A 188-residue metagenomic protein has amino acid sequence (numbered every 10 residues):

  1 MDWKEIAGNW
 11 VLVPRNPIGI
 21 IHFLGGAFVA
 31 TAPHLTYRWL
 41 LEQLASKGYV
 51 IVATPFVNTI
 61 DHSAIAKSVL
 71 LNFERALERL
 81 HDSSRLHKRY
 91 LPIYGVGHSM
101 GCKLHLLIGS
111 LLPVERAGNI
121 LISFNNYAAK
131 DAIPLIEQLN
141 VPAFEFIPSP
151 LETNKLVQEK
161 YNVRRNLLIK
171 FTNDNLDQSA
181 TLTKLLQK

Functional and structural regions predicted by a protein language model:
D2-T59: Short, surface-exposed "cap/lid" segments of acyl-processing enzymes
L12-P14, G118, A128-Q187: The feature captures the conserved acid-bearing segment of alpha/beta-hydrolase catalytic domains
A27-A30, T59, G101-C102, N126-A129 (+1 more regions): Short acidic, S/G/P-rich loop/turn micro-motifs used as interaction or catalytic elements
I60-Y90: Alpha/beta-hydrolase active-site loop
S84-L91, V114-E115, Y161: Short helix-terminating capping/connector loops at secondary-structure junctions
P92-G97, I122: Short beta-strand immediately N-terminal to the catalytic nucleophile in serine-hydrolase-like folds
V96-H105: Gly/Ala-rich beta-loop-alpha elbow adjacent to hydrolase catalytic centers
L107-G118: Conserved hydrolase catalytic core segment
